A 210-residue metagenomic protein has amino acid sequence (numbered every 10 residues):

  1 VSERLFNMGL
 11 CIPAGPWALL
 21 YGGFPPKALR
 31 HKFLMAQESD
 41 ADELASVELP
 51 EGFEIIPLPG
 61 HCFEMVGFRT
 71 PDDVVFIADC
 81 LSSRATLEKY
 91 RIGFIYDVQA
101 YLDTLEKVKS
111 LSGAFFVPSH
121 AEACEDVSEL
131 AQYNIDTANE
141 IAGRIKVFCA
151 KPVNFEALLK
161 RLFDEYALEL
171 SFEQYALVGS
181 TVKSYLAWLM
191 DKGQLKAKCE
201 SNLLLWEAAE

Functional and structural regions predicted by a protein language model:
V1-I56, Y96-G113: Metallo-beta-lactamase
R4, C11-P13, G67, F148 (+1 more regions): Hydrophobic side-chain positions on well-ordered alpha-helices, corresponding to helix-helix packing/interface faces
W17-F24, E38-S39, V108-L130, Y166-A176 (+1 more regions): A broadly tuned preference for mixed-charge, low-complexity surface segments
G23-A36, D40, F116, Q174-Q194: Short flexible/disordered coil segments
A28-F33, E54-A142: Metallo-beta-lactamase
A41-A45, H120-A121, V127-I135, D191-E210: Amphipathic, soluble alpha/beta structural segments
P50, P71-D72, S201: Residue-level signal for tight coil/turn positions that link beta-strands
R144-E210: C-terminal regulatory/interaction regions
